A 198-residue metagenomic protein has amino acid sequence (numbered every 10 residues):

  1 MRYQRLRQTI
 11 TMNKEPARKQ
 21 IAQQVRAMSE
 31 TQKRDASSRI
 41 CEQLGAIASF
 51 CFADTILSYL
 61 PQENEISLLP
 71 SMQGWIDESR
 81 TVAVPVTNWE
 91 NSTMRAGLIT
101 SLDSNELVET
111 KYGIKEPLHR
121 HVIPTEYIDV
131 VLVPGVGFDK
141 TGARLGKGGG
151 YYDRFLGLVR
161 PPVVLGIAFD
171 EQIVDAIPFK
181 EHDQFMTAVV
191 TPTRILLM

Functional and structural regions predicted by a protein language model:
R2, S58, G150-Y151: Intrinsically disordered, low-complexity N-terminal regions enriched in serine/proline/glycine with scattered basic
R2-T11: Short, Lys/Arg-enriched N-terminal segments with co-localized hydrophobic residues within the first ~10-30 amino acids
I10-Y127: N-terminal active-site beta-alpha-beta segment that forms phosphate/nucleotide-binding and substrate-recognition loops
E90-M198: Conserved phosphate- and dinucleotide-binding cores of soluble alpha/beta proteins, encompassing both enzyme active
